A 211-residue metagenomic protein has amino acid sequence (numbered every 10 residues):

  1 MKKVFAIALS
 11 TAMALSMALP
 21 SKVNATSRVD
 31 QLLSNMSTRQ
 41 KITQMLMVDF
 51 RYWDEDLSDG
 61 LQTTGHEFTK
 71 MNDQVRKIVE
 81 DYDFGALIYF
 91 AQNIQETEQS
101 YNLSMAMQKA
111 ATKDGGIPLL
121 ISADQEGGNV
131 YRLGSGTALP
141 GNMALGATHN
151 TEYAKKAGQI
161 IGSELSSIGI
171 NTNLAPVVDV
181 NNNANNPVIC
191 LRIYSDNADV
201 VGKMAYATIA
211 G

Functional and structural regions predicted by a protein language model:
M1-A8: Positively charged n-region of N-terminal signal peptides that target proteins for export
A8-S16: Bacterial N-terminal signal peptides
L15-R28: Sec-dependent signal peptide cleavage junction
K22-A25, M204-G211: Short, intrinsically disordered, charge-balanced linker/junction segments flanking boundaries in proteins
T26-L57, E80: Mature N-terminal segment immediately following signal peptide/propeptide cleavage in secreted/periplasmic
D30, G162, I209: Short glycine-/small-residue-rich flexible loop motifs, especially phosphate/cofactor-binding loops
R51-M71, R76-M204: Enzymes and membrane/adaptor proteins characterized by extended Gly/Ser/Thr/Asp/Glu-rich, aromatic-dotted
